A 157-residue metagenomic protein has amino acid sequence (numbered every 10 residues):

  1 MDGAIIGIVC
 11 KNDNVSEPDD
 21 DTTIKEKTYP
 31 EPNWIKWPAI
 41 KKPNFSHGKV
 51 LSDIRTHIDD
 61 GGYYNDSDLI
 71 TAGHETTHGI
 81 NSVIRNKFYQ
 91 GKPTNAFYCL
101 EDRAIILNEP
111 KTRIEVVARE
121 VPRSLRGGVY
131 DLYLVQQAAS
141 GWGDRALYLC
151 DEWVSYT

Functional and structural regions predicted by a protein language model:
D2-A4, T157: Pan-zinc metallopeptidase signature
I5-V9: Generic detector of short, aliphatic-rich beta-strand segments that form the cores of beta-sheets in diverse domain
C10-I58: Extended, helix-rich scaffolding/adaptor regions
I54-T71: Short pre-active-site segment immediately N-terminal to the catalytic Zn-binding motif
I70-N86: Active-site recognition of the HExxH zinc-binding catalytic motif
V83-G127, D131: Post-HEXXH active-site segment of zinc metalloproteases
E115-T157: Mature extracellular/secreted ectodomains of secretory-pathway proteins
